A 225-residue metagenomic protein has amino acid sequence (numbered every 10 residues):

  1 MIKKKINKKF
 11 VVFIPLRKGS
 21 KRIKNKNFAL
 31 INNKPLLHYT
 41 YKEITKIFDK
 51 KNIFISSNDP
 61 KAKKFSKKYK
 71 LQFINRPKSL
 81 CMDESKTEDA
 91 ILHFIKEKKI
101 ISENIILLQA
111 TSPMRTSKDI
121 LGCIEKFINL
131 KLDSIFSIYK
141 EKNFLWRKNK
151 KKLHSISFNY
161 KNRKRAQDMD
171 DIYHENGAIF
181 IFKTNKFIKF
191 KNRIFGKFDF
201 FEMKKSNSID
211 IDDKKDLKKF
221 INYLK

Functional and structural regions predicted by a protein language model:
M1-K24: N-terminal nucleotide-binding beta1-loop-alpha1 segment
I2-K4, K189, F200-E202, S206-K225: Hydrophobic helical membrane-anchoring modules
N7, E97-E103, I128-L130: Glycine-rich phosphate-binding loop signature in dinucleotide/nucleotide-binding domains
K9-I14, L37, N52-I55: Hydrophobic targeting segments
L36-N52: A short, N-terminal amphipathic alpha-helix
F54, P60-I106, R115-K118, G122: Short phosphate-binding loop-to-helix
E84-D89, H93, P113-K204: Conserved core of the sugar-phosphate nucleotidyltransferase
L108-A110: Active-site acidic Asp-centered loop
